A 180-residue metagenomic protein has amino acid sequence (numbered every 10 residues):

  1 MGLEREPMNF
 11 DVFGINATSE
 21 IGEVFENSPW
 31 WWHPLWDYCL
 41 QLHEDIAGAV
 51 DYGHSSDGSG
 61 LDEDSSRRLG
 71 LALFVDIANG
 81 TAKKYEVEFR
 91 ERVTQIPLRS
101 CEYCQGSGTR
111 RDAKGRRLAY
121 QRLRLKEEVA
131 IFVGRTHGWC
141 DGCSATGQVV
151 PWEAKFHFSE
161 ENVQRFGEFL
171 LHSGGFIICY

Functional and structural regions predicted by a protein language model:
M1-Y180: Acidic (Asp/Glu-rich) sequence patches and key acidic residues that form negatively charged surfaces used
